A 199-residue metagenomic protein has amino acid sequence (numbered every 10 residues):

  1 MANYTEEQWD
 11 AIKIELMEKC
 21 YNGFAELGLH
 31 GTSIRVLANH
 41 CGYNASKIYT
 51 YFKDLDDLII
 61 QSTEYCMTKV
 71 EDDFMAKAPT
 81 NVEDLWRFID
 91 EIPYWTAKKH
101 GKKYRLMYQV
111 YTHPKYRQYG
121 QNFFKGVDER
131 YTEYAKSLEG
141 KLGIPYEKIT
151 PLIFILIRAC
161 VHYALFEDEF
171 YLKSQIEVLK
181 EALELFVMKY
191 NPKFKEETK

Functional and structural regions predicted by a protein language model:
M1-A11, F194-K199: N-terminal intrinsically disordered/low-complexity leader segments
A2, E15, K19, G23-D57 (+1 more regions): Helix-turn-helix
E15, K19-L27, K69, D73 (+4 more regions): Solvent-exposed, amphipathic alpha-helical segments
D57-C66, D73: Alpha-helical DNA-contacting segments of helix-turn-helix folds
Q61, F74-K99, Y146, I153 (+1 more regions): Hydrophobic alpha-helical connector segments
A97-Q118: Amphipathic alpha-helical segments used for helix-helix packing
K115-G143, E147-P151, E177: Amphipathic alpha-helical packing segments from all-alpha helical-bundle domains
I144-F166, S174-L185: Hydrophobic alpha-helical segments that form the core of small-molecule binding pockets and/or dimer interfaces
